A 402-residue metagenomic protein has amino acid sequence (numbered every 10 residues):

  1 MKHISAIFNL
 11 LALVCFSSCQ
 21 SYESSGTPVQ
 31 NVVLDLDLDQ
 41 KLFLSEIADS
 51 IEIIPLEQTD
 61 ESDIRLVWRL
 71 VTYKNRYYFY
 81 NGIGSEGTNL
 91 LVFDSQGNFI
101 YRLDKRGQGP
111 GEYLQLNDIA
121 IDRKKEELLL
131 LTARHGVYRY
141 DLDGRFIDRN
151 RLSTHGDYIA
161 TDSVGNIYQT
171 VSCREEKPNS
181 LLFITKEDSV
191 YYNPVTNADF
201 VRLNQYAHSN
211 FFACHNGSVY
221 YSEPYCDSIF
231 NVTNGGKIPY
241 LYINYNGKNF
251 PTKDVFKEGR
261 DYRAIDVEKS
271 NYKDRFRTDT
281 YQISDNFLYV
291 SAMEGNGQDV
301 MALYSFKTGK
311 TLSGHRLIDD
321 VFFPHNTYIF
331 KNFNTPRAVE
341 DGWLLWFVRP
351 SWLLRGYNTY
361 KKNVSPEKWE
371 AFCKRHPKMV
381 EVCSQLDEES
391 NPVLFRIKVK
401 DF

Functional and structural regions predicted by a protein language model:
C15-S18: C-terminal motif of bacterial Sec signal peptides marking the signal peptidase cleavage site
Y22-L56: Blade/loop signatures of beta-propeller domains
V33, S50-T88: Beta-strand-rich domains and repeat architectures in extracellular enzymes and scaffolds, especially beta-propellers
E57-L66, N98-K125: Blade-loop segments of beta-propeller domains
R65-R69, L114-I119, T154-D162, L203-N210 (+2 more regions): Repeated scaffold domains used in trafficking and secretory/extracellular systems, primarily beta-propellers
R76-I83, E126-T132, G165-E175, A213-N231 (+2 more regions): Short beta-strand elements that form the blades of beta-propeller/WD-repeat-like and other beta-sheet-rich scaffold
L114-L116, T132-P178, Y192-V201: Asp-box/WD-like beta-propeller blade repeats and closely related beta-sheet repeat scaffolds
L241-E258, I265-E268, T308-E340, L354: Conserved blade-ending motifs and adjacent loop-strand segments that build the rim/top face of beta-propeller domains
